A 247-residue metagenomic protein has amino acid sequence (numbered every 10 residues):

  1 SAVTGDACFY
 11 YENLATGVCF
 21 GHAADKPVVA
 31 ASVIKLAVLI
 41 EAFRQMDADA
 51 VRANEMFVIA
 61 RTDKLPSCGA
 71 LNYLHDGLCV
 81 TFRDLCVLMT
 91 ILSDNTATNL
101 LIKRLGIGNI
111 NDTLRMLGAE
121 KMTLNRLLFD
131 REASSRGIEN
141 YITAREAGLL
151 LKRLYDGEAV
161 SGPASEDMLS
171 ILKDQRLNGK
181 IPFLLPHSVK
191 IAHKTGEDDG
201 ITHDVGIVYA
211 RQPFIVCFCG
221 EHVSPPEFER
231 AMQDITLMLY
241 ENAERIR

Functional and structural regions predicted by a protein language model:
S1-A24, V208: A short, well-structured edge-of-sheet supersecondary motif
V3-D6, N99-L151, Y155: Mid-domain, small-residue-enriched loop/turn segments at the edges of structured enzyme/sensor domains
G17, V29-F57, V216: Active-site SXXK
C19, R104, L149-G179, S188-K190 (+1 more regions): Structured C-terminal helix/loop/strand segments within mature extracytoplasmic catalytic/sensor domains
G21-V28, H75, R136-G137: A short glycine/serine-rich beta->alpha loop
A48-L74: Short, glycine/proline-biased beta-turn/loop segments that scaffold the active-site neighborhood
K64-N99, N140: Conserved catalytic neighborhood of penicillin-recognizing serine enzymes
T81-L85, S93, A97, L101 (+6 more regions): Stable alpha-helical elements in mature extracytoplasmic
